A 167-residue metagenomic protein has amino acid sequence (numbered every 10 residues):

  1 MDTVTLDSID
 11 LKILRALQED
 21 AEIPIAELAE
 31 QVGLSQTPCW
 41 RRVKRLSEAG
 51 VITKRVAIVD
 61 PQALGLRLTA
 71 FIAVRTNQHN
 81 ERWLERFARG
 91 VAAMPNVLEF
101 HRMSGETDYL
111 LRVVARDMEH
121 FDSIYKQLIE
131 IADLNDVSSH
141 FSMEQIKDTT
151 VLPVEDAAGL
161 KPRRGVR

Functional and structural regions predicted by a protein language model:
M1-R167: A compositional/biophysical signature of low hydrophobicity enriched in polar/charged and small residues
